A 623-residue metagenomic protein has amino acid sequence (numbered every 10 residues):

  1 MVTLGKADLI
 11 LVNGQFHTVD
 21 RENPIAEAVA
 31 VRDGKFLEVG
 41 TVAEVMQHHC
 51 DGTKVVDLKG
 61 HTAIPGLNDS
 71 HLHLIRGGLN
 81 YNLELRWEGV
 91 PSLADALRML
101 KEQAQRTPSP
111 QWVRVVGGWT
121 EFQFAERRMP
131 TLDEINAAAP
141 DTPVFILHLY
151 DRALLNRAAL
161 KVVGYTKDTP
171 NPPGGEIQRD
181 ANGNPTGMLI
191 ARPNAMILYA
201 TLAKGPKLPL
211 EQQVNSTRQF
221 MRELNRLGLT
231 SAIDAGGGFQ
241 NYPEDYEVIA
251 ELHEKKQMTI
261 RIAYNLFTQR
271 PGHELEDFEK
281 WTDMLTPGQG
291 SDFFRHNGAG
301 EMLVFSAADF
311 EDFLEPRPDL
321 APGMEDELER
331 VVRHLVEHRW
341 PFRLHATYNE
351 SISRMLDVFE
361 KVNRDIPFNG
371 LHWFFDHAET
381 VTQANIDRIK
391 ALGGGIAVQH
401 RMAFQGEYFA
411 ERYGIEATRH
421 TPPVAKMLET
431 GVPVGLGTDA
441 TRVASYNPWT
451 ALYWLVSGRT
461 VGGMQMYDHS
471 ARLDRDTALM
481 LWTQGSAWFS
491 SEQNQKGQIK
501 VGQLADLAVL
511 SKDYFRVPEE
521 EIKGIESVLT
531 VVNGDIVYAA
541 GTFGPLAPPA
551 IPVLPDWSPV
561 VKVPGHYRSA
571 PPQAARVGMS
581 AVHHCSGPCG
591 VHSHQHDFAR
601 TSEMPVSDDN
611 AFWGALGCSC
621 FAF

Functional and structural regions predicted by a protein language model:
V2-V12, H17, R21-T282, R295-S351 (+5 more regions): Divalent metal-binding segments
A7-D8, G14, E38, H338 (+4 more regions): In a subset of proteins, long, contiguous C-terminal domains/tails are tracked
T18, L100, V163, F359 (+3 more regions): Generic helix-packing signal
L79-Y81, G164-T166, S353, E407 (+3 more regions): Short, function-defining helix-loop hinge/capping sites that tune catalysis or transport
L83, D168, D357, A451 (+1 more regions): Hydrophobic alpha-helical membrane context
V116, L147, Q399, A508-S511 (+1 more regions): Residue-level recognition of conserved beta-strand edge/terminus positions
L252-K255, T282-F294, I366-F368, I389-G393: Acidic (Asp/Glu)-rich catalytic clusters
R333-R343, T347-W373, H377-A378, A384-D387 (+3 more regions): His/Asp/Glu-enriched, well-ordered alpha-helical/loop segment that forms or immediately abuts the divalent-metal
